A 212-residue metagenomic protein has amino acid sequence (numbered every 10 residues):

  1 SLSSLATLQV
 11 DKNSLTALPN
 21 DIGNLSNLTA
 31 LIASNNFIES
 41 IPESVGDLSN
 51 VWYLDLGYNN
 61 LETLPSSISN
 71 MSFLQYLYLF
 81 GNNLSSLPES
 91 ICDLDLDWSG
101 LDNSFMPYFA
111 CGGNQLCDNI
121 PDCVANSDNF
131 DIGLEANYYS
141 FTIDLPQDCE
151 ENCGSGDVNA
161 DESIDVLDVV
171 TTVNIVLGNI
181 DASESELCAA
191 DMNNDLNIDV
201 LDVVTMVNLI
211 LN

Functional and structural regions predicted by a protein language model:
S1-L5, N24-L28, D47-V51, S69-L74 (+3 more regions): Leucine-rich repeat
S1-N13, F80, G112, C117: Short intrinsically disordered, low-complexity coil segments enriched in acidic
L5, L28, V51, L74 (+5 more regions): Surface-exposed or flexible loop/turn and strand-edge residues in extracellular/cell-surface modules
N13, A33-N36, L56-N59, N82 (+1 more regions): Consensus "Asn ladder" position of solenoid repeat domains
L18-D21, I41-S44, L64-S67, L87-C92 (+1 more regions): The feature encodes a structural signal of leucine-rich repeats
Y76-E151: Leucine-rich solenoid repeat scaffolds
C149-N212: Cellulosome-associated attachment modules in secreted, modular CAZymes
